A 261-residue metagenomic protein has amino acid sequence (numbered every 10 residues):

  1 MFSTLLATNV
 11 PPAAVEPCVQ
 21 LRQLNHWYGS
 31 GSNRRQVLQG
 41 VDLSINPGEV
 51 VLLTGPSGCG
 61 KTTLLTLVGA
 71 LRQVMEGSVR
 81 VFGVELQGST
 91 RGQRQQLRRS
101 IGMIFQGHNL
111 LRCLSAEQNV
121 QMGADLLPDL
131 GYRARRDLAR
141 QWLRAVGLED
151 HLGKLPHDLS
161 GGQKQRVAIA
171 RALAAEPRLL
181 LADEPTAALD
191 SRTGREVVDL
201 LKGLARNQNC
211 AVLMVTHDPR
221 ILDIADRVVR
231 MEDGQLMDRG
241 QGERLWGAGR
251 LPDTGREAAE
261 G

Functional and structural regions predicted by a protein language model:
S32-N33, L86-G102, Y132-R133: ABC ATPase NBD coupling module
G69: Helix-to-loop junction immediately C-terminal to a conserved catalytic motif
G77-E85: Conserved ABC transporter NBD signature motif
L114-G123: Short coil-to-helix segment of the ABC ATPase nucleotide-binding domain corresponding to the Q-loop/switch region
L155-L159, Q163: Conserved ABC ATPase signature
E176: Conserved catalytic motifs of ABC-family nucleotide-binding domains
L180-D183: Catalytic Walker B motif of ABC-type/P-loop ATPase nucleotide-binding domains
